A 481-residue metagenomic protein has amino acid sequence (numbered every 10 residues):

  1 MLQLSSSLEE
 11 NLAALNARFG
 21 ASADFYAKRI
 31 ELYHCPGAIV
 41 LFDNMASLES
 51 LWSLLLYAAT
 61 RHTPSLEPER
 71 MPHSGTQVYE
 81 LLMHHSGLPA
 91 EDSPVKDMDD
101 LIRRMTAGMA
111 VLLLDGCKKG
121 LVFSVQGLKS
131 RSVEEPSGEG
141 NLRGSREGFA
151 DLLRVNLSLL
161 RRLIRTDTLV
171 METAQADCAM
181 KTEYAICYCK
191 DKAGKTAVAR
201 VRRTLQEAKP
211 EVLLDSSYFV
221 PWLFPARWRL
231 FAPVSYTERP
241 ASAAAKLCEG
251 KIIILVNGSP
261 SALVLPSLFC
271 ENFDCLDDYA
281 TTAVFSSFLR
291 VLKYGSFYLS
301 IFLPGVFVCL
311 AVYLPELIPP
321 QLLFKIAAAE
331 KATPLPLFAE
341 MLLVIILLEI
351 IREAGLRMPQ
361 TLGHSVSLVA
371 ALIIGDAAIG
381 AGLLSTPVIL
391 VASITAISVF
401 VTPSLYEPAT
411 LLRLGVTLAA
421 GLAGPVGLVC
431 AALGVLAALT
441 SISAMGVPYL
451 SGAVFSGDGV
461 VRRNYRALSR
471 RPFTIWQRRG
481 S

Functional and structural regions predicted by a protein language model:
M1-F302, E316, P320, T440-S481: Membrane-embedded alpha-helical signal segments
L32, Y57, K118, D177 (+13 more regions): Flexible domain-boundary/linker segments
R165, K331, G424-P425: Amphipathic alpha-helical protein-protein interaction surfaces
I254, S267-G415: Transmembrane alpha-helical segments that form the functional core of multipass membrane systems
T386-V388, S393-S481: Hydrophobic alpha-helical transmembrane segments of membrane transport and translocation systems, primarily multi-pass
